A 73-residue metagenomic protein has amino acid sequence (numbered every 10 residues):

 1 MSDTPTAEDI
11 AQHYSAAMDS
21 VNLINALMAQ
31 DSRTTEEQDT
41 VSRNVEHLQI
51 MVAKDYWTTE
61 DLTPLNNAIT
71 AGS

Functional and structural regions predicted by a protein language model:
M1-Q12, T63-S73: Terminal, compositionally biased segments
S2-T35: N-terminal acidic leader/helix
A26, T35-S73: Short, charge-rich amphipathic interface segments used for partner binding and complex assembly
